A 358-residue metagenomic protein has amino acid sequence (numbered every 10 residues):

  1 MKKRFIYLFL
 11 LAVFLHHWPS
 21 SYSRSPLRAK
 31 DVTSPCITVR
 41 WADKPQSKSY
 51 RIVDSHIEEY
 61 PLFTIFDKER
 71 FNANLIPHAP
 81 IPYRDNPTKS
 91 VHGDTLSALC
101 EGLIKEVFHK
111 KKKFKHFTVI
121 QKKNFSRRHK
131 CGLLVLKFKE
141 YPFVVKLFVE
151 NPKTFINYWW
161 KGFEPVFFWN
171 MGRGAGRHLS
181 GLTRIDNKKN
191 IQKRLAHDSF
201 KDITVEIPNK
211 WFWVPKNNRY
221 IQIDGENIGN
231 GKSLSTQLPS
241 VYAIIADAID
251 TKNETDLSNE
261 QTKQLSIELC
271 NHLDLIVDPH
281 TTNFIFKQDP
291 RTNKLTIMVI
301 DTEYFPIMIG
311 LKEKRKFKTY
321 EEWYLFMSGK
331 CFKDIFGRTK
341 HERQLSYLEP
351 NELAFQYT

Functional and structural regions predicted by a protein language model:
M1-R24: Classical Sec-dependent N-terminal signal peptides that target proteins to the secretory pathway
R28-K123: Juxta-kinase regulatory segment immediately upstream of eukaryotic protein kinase catalytic domains
T118, H129-A196: ATP-binding glycine-rich loop module of kinase domains
L136-F143, Q237-Y242, Q288-I297: Active-site beta-strand-loop-beta-strand hairpin of nuclease catalytic cores that positions key catalytic residues
E150-T154, D250-D256, Y304-I307: Short acidic, S/G/P-rich loop/turn micro-motifs used as interaction or catalytic elements
L179-T262: Conserved structural core of kinase catalytic domains
E268-D274: Protein kinase catalytic-loop region centered on the HRD/HxD motif
L275-R338: Catalytic activation segment of kinase domains across protein kinase-like and atypical kinase folds
